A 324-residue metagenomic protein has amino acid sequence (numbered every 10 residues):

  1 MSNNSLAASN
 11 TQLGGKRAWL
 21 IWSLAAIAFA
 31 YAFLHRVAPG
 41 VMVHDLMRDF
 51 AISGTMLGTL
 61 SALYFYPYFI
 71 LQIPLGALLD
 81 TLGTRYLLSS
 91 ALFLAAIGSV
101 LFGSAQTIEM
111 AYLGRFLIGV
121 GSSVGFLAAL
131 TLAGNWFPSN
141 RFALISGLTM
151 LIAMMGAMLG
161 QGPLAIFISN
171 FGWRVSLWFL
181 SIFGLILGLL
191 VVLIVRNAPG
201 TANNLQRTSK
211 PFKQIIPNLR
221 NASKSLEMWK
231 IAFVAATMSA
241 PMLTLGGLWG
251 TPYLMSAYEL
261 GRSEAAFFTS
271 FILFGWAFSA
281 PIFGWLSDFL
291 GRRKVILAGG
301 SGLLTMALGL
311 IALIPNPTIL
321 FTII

Functional and structural regions predicted by a protein language model:
L6-G14, A198-A232: Juxtamembrane intracellular "pre-TM" segments in multi-pass secondary transporters
P39-V41, S225-F271, A277-A280: Extracytoplasmic gate region of multi-pass secondary transporters
A51, G83, S104-M110, P138 (+3 more regions): Helix-breaking motifs and short loop linkers at transmembrane-helix boundaries and internal kinks in secondary membrane
I70-E109, K294: Conserved MFS/SLC helix-loop-helix module at the cytosolic interface between two early adjacent transmembrane helices
G98, E109-L117, I319-I324: Paired small-residue
G114-A153: Cytoplasmic helix-loop-helix junction between adjacent transmembrane helices in 12-TM secondary transporters
T149-N197: Helix-loop-helix hairpin linking two adjacent transmembrane segments in secondary transporters
R293-I324: C-terminal transmembrane helical hairpin of 12-TM major facilitator-type secondary transporters
